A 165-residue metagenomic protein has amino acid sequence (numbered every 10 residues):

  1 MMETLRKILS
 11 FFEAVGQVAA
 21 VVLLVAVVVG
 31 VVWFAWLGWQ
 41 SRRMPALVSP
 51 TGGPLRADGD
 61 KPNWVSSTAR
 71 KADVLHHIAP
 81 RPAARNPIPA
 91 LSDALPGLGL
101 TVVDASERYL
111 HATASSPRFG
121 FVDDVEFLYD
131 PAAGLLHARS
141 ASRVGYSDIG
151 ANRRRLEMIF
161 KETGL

Functional and structural regions predicted by a protein language model:
T4-A19, V32-L165: Ser/Thr-rich, low-complexity intrinsically disordered terminal regions
V21-V31: Hydrophobic alpha-helical transmembrane segments of multipass integral membrane proteins
